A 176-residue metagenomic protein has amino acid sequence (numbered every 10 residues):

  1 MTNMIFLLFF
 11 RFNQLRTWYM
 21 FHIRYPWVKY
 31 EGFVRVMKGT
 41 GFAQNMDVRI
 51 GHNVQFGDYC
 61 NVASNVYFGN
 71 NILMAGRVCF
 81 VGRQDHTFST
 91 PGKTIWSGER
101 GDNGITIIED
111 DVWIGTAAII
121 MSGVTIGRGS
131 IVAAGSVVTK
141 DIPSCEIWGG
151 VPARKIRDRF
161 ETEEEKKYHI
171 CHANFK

Functional and structural regions predicted by a protein language model:
M1-P26, G32-F33, N71, H86-P91 (+7 more regions): Terminal amphipathic alpha-helical/low-complexity segments used for targeting or macromolecular assembly
R35-K38: Long, heptad-repeat coiled-coil alpha-helices that serve as cytosolic signaling/dimerization stalks in transmembrane
T40-I50, Q55-V124, V151, R159-F160 (+1 more regions): Flexible, glycine/small-residue-enriched loop-and-beta-strand segment within the central core of proteins
G115-I131, S136-K140: Beta-rich strand-turn-strand
